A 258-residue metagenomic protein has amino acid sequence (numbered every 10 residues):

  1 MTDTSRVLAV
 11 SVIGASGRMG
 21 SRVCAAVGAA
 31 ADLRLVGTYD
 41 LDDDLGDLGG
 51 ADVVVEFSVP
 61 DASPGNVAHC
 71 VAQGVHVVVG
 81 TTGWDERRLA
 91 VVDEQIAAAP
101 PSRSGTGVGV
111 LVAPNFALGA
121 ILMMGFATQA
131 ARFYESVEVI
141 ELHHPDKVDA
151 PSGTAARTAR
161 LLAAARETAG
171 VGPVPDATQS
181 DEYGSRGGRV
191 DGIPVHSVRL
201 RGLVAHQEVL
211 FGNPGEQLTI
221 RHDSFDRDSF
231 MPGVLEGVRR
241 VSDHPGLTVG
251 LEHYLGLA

Functional and structural regions predicted by a protein language model:
M1-S5: A short, basic/flexible loop-to-alpha-helix module at the beginning of a structural domain
R6-L48, D61, E135-A258: C-terminal substrate-binding/catalytic lobe of Rossmann-fold NAD(P)-dependent oxidoreductases
L35, V77-V78, G109-V112: Hydrophobic beta-strand scaffold residues
A51: An anion/phosphate-binding loop that grips the pyrophosphate of nucleotide cofactors and donors
V54, S58-A72, G83-R88: Beta-loop-alpha module in the N-terminal Rossmann-like domain of NAD(P)-dependent dehydrogenases, especially those
A68, T81-V110, I121, G125-Q129: Rossmann-fold NAD(P)-binding glycine/threonine-rich loop
A72-G74, R132: Residues at the C-terminal ends
T106-S136, I140-A156: Rossmann-fold dinucleotide-binding core
